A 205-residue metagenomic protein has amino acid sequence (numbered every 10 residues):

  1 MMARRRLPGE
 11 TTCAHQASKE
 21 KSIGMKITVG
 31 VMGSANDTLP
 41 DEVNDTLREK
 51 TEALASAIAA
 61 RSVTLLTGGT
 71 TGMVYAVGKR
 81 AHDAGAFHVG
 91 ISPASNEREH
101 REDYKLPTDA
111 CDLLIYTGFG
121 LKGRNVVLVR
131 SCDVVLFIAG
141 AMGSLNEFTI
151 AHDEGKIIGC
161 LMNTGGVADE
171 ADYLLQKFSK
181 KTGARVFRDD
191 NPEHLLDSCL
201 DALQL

Functional and structural regions predicted by a protein language model:
K26-N44: Generic N-terminal amphipathic, Lys/Arg-enriched alpha-helix
D37, R48-A57, T71-A139, G143-I150 (+1 more regions): Acidic/glycine-enriched connector segments
S92, L145, D153-A171: Short, acidic/small-residue loops that bind anionic groups at enzyme active sites
E99-D103, L145-N146, G166-F178: Short, glycine/polar-rich helix-capping loops at beta-to-alpha or helix-loop-helix junctions that flank or form
I115-G118, A184-L195: Short acidic-hydrophobic, aromatic-tinged amphipathic segments that line or gate anion-handling sites
C199-L205: Short, hydrophobic alpha-helical segments
